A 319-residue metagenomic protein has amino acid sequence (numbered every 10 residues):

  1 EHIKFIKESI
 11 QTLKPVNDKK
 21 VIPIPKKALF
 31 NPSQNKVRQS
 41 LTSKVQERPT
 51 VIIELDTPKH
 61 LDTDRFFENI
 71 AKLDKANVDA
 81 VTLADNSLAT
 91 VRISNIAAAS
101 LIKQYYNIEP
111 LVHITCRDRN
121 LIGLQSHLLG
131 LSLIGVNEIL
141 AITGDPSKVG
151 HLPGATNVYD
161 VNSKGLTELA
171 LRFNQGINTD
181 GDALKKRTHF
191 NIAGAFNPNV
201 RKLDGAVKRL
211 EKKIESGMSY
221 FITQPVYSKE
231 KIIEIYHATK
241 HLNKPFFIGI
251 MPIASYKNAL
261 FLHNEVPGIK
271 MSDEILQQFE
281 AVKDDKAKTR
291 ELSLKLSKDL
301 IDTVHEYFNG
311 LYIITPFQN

Functional and structural regions predicted by a protein language model:
E1, V51-T57, D79-L83, P110-I114 (+6 more regions): Hydrophobic faces of well-ordered beta-strands that scaffold small-molecule active sites in alpha/beta enzyme cores
E1-K20, E138-S147, S216-K229, Y312-Q318: Glycine-rich phosphate-binding active-site loops on the catalytic face of alpha/beta enzymes
H2, I6-I10, K14, K26-K44 (+5 more regions): Active-site pocket-lining/capping segments in soluble small-molecule metabolic enzymes
H2-I6, D62-T63, A89-L101, N120-S126 (+4 more regions): Active-site-adjacent beta->alpha loops and helix N-cap segments on the catalytic face of soluble alpha/beta enzymes
F30-L83: Conserved N-terminal beta1-alpha1 strand-loop-helix module at the mouth
P49-R65, P110-I122, F190-G205, A281-K295: Active-site mouth loops of central-metabolism enzymes
H60-D74, N95, L121-L128, K202-K213 (+1 more regions): Short, acidic/polar
A76, Y105, I134, S216 (+1 more regions): Structural motif
